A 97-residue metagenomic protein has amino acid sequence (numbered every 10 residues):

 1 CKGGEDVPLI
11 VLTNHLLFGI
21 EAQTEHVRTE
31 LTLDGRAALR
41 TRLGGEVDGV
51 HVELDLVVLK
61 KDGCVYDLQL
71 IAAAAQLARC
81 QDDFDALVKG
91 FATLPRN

Functional and structural regions predicted by a protein language model:
C1-A74: Conserved polar/disulfide-associated segments of primarily extracytoplasmic proteins
Y66-N97: Surface-exposed amphipathic alpha-helical segments
